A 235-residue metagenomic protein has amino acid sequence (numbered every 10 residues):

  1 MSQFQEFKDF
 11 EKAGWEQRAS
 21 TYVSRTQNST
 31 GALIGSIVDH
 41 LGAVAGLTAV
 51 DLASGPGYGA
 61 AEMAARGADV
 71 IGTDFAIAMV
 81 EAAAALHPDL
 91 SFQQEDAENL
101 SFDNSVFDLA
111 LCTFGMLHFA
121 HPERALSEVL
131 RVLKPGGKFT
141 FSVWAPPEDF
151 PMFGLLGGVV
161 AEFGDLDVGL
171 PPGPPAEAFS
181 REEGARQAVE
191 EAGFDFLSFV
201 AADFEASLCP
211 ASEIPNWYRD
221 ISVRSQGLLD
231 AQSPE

Functional and structural regions predicted by a protein language model:
M1-A45, Y58-E62, M79-A82, L86 (+2 more regions): Conserved class I S-adenosyl-L-methionine
F4, R18, R25, L197-E235: C-terminal helical/coil "lid" or tail adjacent to the Rossmann-like core of SAM-dependent
T48-L100, R124: Class I SAM-dependent methyltransferase SAM/SAH-binding core
E98-L109: A short acidic, Gly/Pro-enriched loop at the edge of an enzyme's catalytic core that lines a small-molecule cofactor
D108-E123, A145: A short SAM/SAH-binding and catalytic strip from SAM-dependent methyltransferases
E123-K138: A short glycine-rich, Lys/Arg-flanked "PGG" loop and its adjoining helix->strand segment in the class I
K134-C209, R224-S225: Conserved catalytic/acceptor-binding region of the Class I
